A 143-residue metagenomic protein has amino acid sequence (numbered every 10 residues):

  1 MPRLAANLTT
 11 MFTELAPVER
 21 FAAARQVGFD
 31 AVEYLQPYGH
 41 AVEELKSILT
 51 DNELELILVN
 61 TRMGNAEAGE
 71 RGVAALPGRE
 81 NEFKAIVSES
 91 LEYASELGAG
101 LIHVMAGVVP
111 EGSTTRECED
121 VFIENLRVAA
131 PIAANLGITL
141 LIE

Functional and structural regions predicted by a protein language model:
M1-A99, A134: N-terminal pre-domain/capping segments
V73-E143: Active-site acidic/histidine proton-transfer and metal-coordination neighborhood in alpha/beta enzyme cores
